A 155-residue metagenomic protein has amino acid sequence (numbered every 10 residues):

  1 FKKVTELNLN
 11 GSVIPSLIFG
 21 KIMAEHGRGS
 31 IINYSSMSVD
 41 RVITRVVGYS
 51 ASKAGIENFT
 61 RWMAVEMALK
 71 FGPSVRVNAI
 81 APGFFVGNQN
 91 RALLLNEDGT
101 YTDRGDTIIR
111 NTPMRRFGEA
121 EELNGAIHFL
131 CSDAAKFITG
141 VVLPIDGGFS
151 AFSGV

Functional and structural regions predicted by a protein language model:
F1-I14, I32, Y49, I56-E57 (+2 more regions): Catalytic Tyr-X3-Lys loop
E6-H26, A64-L69, S132: Amphipathic alpha-helical dimer-interface segment in Rossmann-like NAD(P)H-dependent oxidoreductases
S36: Residue(s) in the substrate-gating loop at a strand-loop-helix junction that position the organic substrate next
R41, I127-H128, T139-V155: Short C-terminal tail/terminal secondary-structure segment of NAD(P)H-dependent dehydrogenase/reductase domains
V42-S50: Active-site loop-to-helix junction immediately N-terminal to the catalytic Tyr of the SDR YXXXK motif in Rossmann-fold
F71, R76, I138-G140: Short, small/polar-rich loop/turn modules that mediate ligand/substrate recognition or access, typified
F84-T112, F152-V155: A glycine/serine/threonine-rich, flexible loop-to-helix segment that serves as the NAD(P) cofactor-binding "lid"
G99-T100, T112-L123, A134: A conserved structural motif in NAD(P)-dependent oxidoreductases
